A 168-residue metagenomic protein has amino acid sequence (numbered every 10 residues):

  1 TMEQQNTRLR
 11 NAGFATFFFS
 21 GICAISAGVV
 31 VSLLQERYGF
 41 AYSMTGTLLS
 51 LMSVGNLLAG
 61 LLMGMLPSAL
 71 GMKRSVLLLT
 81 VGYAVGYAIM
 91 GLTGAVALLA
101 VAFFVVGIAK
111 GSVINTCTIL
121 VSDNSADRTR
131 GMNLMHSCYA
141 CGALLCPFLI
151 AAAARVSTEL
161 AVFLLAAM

Functional and structural regions predicted by a protein language model:
L9, A15-F40, G60, I114: Extracytoplasmic
F17, G46-S53: Short hydrophobic/aromatic, small-residue-rich stretches within specific transmembrane helices of secondary active
F18, G86, A97-S112: Hydrophobic core of transmembrane alpha-helices in multi-pass small-molecule transporters, especially MFS/SLC-type
I25, M52-L61, A143-L144: Residue-level signature of mid-helix packing/kink "hotspots" within the transmembrane helices of 12-pass Major
V31, F40-L49, M132: Juxtamembrane helix-start elements in MFS-like secondary transporters
L58-V96: Conserved MFS/SLC helix-loop-helix module at the cytosolic interface between two early adjacent transmembrane helices
G111-S125: Intracellular juxtamembrane helix-capping segments at the cytosolic ends of symmetry-related transmembrane helices
L134-M168: Helix-loop-helix hairpin linking two adjacent transmembrane segments in secondary transporters
